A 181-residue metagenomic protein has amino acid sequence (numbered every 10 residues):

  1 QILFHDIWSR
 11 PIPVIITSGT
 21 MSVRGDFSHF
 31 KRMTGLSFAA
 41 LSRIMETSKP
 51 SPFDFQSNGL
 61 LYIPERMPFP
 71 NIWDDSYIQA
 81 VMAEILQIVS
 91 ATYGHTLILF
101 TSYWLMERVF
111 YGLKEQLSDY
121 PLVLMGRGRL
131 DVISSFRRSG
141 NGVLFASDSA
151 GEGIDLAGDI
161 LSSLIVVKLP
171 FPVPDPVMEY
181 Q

Functional and structural regions predicted by a protein language model:
Q1-Q181: ASCE RecA-like P-loop NTPase motor cores that couple ATP hydrolysis to mechanical translocation on nucleic acids
